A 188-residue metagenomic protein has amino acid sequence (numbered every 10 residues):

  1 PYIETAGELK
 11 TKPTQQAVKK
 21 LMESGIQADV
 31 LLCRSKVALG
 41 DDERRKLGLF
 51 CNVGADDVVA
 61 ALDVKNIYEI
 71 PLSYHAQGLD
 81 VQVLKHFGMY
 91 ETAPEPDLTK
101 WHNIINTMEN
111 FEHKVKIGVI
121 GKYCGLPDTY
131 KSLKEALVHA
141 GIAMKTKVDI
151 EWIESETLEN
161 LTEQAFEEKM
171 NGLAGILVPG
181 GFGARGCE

Functional and structural regions predicted by a protein language model:
P1-E188: N-terminal beta1-alpha1 cap of cysteine-dependent amidohydrolase-like domains
